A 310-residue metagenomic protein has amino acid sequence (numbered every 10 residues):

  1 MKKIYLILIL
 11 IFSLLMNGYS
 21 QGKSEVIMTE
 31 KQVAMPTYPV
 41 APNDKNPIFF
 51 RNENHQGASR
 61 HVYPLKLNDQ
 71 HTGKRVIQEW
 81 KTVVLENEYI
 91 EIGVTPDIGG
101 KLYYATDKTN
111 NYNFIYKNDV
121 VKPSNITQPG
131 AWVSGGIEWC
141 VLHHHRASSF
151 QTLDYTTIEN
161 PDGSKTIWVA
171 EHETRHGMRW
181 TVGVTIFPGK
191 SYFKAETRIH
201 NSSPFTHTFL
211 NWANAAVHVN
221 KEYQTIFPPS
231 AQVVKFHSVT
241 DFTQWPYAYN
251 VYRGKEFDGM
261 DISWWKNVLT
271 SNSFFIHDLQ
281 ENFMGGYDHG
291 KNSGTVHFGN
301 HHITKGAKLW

Functional and structural regions predicted by a protein language model:
M1-I4: Positively charged n-region of N-terminal signal peptides that target proteins for export
I7-L15: Bacterial N-terminal signal peptides
G18-S24: Boundary at the C-terminal end of the N-terminal hydrophobic targeting segment
S24, K31-N43, P47, K81-E86 (+4 more regions): A contiguous, surface-exposed recognition patch within enzymatic or periplasmic domains that forms
F49-I77, T82-E86, S134-S191, T304-W310: Extended, loop-rich substrate-binding clefts of extracytoplasmic carbohydrate-active enzymes
T109-P129: Active-site-surrounding "flap" and adjacent substrate/cofactor-binding loops of secreted or lumenal enzymes, prototyped
Q128-L142, R146, V234-Y249: Core domains of carbohydrate- and sulfate-ester-processing enzymes
